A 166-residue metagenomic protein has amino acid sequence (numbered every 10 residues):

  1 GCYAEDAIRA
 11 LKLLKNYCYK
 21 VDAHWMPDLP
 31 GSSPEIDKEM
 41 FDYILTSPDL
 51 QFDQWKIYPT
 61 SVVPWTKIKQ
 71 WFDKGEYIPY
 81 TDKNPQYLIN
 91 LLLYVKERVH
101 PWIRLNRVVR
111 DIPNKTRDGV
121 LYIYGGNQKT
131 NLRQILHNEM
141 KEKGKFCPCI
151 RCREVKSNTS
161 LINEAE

Functional and structural regions predicted by a protein language model:
G1-K20, W25-F52, K56-Q86: Conserved non-cysteine loop/helix-boundary elements of the Radical SAM core domain that shape
E76-E166: C-terminal accessory regions of radical SAM enzymes
